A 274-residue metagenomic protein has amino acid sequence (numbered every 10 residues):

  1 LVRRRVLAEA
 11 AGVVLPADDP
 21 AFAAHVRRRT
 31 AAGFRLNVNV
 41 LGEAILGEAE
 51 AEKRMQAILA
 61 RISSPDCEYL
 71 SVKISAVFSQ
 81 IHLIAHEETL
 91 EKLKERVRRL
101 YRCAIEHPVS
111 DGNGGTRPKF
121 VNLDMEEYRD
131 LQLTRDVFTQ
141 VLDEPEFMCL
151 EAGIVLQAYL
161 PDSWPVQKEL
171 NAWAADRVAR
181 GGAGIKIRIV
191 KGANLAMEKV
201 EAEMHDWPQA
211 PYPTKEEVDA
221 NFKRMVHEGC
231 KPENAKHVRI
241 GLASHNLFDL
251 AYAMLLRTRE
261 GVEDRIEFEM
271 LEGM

Functional and structural regions predicted by a protein language model:
L1-M274: Positively charged, amphipathic and often flexible ligand-engagement surfaces
